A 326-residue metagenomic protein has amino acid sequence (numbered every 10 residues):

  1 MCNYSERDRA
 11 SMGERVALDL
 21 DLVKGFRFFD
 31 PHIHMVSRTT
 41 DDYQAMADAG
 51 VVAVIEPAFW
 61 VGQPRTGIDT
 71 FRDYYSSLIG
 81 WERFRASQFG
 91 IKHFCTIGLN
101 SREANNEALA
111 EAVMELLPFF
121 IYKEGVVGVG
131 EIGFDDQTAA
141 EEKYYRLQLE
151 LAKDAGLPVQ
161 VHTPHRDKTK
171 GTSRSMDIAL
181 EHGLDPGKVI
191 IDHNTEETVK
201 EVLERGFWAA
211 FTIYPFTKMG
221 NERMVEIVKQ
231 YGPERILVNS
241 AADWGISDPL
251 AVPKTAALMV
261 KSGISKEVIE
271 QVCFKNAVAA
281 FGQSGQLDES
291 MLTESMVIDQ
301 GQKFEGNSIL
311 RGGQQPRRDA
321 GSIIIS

Functional and structural regions predicted by a protein language model:
M1-A155, V161, R174, I178 (+1 more regions): Mid-domain alpha/beta scaffold segments of enzyme catalytic cores
M1-L18, P253-S326: Mid-to-C-terminal alpha-helical segments outside catalytic/metal-binding sites
T39-Y43, A139, T169-A179, V199-R205 (+3 more regions): Histidine/acidic-residue-rich catalytic or RNA/ligand-binding cores of hydrolases and nuclease-related proteins
A49-G50, R205-G206, G232: Short, structured coil segments at secondary-structure junctions
E103-E111, T212-N221: Active-site glycine- and acidic-residue-rich loops that bind and position anionic ligands or nucleotide-like cofactors
A152, G183, V228-G232: Short, conserved loop/helix-junction motifs that constitute active-site signature segments in enzyme catalytic cores
P158-K218, L237-D243, K261-I264: Active-site core of metal-dependent hydrolases
Y231-P249, I269: Short acidic/histidine-rich active-site segments
